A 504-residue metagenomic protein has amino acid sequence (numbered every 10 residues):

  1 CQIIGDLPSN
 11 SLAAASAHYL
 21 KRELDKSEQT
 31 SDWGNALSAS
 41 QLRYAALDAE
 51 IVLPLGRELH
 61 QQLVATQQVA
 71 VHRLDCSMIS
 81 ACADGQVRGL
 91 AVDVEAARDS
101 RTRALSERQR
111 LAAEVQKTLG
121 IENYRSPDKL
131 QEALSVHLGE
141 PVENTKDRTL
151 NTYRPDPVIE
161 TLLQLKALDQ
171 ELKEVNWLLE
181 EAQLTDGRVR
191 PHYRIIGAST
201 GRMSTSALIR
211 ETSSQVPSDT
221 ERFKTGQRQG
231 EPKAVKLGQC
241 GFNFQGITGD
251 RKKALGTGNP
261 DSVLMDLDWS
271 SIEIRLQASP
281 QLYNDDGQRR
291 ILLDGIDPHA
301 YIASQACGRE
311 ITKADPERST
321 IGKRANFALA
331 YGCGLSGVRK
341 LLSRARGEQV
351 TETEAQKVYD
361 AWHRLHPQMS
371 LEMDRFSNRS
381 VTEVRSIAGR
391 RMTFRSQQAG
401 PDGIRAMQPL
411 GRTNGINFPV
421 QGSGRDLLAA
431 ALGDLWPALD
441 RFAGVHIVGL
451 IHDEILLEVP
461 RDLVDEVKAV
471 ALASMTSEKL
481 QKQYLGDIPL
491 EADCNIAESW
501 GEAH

Functional and structural regions predicted by a protein language model:
C1-V64, H72-M78, T145, G295 (+1 more regions): Active-site-proximal helix-loop-helix substrate-binding element of RNase H-like nuclease domains
Q2, Q131-L138, S270-D285, C307: Short active-site loop/helix that positions an aromatic residue
A49, L53-A234, G238-N243, T257-V263 (+3 more regions): Conserved "right-hand" nucleotidyltransferase catalytic core of DNA-directed polymerases
V87, E140-V142, D186-P191, I195-A198 (+4 more regions): Conserved catalytic core of nucleic-acid polymerases
V92, L264-D268, A492: Short hydrophobic beta-strand that contains or immediately precedes a catalytic carboxylate
L456-P460: Short hydrophobic/aromatic beta-strand micro-patches that form the beta-sheet surface supporting nucleotide- or nucleic
V467-M475: Short amphipathic alpha-helices in soluble, non-transmembrane regions that often serve as interface/regulatory elements
S477-E491: Flexible helix-coil linker/hinge segments at domain or subdomain boundaries
